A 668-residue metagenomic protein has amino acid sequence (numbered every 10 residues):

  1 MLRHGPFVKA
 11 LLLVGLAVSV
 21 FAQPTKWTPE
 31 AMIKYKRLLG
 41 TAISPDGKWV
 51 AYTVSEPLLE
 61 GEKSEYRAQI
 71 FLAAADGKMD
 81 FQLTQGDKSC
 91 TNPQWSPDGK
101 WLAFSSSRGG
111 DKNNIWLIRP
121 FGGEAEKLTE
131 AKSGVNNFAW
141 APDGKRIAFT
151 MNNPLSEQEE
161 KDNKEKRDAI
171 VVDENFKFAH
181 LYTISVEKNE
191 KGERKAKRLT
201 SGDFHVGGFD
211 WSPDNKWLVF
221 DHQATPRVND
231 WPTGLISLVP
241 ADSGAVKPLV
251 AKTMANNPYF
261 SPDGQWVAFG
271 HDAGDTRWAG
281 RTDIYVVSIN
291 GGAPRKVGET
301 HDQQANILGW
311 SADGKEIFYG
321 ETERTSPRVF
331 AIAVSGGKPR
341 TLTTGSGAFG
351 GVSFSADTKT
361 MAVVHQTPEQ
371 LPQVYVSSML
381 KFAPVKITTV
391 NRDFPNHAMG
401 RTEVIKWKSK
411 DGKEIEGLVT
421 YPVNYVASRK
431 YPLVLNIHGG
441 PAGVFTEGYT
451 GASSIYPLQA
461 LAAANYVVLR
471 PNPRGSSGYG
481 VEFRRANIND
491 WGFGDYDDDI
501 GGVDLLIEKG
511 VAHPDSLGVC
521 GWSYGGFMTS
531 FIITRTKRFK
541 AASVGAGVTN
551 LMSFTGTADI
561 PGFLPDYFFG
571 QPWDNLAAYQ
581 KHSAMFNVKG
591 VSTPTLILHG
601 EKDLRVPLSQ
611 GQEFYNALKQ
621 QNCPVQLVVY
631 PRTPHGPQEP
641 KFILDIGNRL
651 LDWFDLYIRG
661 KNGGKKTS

Functional and structural regions predicted by a protein language model:
Q23-R37, K63-E65, L72-S89, S106 (+11 more regions): Multi-bladed beta-propeller domains
A42, L58-E60, A148-T150, E157-E159 (+9 more regions): Non-catalytic accessory segments flanking enzyme active sites
A42, Q94, A139, D210 (+3 more regions): Conserved beta-strand position repeated across blades of beta-propeller domains
P45-D46, P97-D98, P142-D143, P213-D214 (+3 more regions): Residue-level detector of Asp-centered blade-edge/turn motifs that repeat once per structural unit in beta-propeller
G47-V50, G99-A103, I147, N215-L218 (+3 more regions): Hydrophobic beta-strand positions that form the internal "hydrophobic ladder" of WD40/Gbeta-like beta-propeller blades
E56-E60, R108-D111, P154-E157, T225-R227 (+3 more regions): Short glycine/acidic-enriched loop and turn motifs that connect beta-strands
R429-G440: Short beta-strand element of the alpha/beta-hydrolase
S454-A464, L469-S668: Active-site-proximal cap/loop segments of hydrolase catalytic domains
